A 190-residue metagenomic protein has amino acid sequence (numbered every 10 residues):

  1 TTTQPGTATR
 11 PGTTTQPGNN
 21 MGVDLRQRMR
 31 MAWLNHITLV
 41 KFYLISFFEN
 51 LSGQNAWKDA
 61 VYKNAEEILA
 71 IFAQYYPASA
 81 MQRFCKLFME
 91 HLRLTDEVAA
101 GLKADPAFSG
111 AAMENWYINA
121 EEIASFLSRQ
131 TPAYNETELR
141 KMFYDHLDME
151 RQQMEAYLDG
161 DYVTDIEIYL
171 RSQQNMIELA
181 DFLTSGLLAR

Functional and structural regions predicted by a protein language model:
T1-T15: Ser/Thr/Gly/Pro-rich low-complexity, disordered linker/stalk segments of secreted and cell-surface proteins
G12, G18-F47, L51-Q54, K58-V61 (+4 more regions): C-terminal amphipathic alpha-helix
Y62-A99: Mid-chain, structured segments of secreted extracytoplasmic proteins
Q82, K86, A107, E114: A short glycine-/small-residue-rich loop at the edge of a beta-strand within enzyme catalytic domains
